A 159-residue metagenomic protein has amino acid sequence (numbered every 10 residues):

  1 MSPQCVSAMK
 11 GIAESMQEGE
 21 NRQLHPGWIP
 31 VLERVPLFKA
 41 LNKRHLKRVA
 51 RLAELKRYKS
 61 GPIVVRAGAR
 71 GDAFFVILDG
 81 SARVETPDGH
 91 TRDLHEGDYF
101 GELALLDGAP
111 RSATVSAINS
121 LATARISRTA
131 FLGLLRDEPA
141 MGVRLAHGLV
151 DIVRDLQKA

Functional and structural regions predicted by a protein language model:
M1-A159: Cytosolic regulatory regions built on CNB/CRP/Popeye-like sensor folds
